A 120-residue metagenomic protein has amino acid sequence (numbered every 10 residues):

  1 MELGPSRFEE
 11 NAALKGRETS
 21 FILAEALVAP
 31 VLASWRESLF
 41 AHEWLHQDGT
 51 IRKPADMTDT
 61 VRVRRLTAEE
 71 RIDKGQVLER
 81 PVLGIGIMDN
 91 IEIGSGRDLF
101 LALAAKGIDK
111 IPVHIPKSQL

Functional and structural regions predicted by a protein language model:
M1-E25: N-terminal extension/subdomain marker
E2-E9, V77-L120: A short, basic-hydrophobic beta/loop patch
E9, A13-G16, S34, I51 (+1 more regions): Generic N-terminal leader/processing signal
E18, E25-A26, R36-F40, W44-L45 (+3 more regions): General N-terminal targeting signals
V31, W35-E92, A104: Short alpha-helix boundary/capping and kink motifs at helix termini
